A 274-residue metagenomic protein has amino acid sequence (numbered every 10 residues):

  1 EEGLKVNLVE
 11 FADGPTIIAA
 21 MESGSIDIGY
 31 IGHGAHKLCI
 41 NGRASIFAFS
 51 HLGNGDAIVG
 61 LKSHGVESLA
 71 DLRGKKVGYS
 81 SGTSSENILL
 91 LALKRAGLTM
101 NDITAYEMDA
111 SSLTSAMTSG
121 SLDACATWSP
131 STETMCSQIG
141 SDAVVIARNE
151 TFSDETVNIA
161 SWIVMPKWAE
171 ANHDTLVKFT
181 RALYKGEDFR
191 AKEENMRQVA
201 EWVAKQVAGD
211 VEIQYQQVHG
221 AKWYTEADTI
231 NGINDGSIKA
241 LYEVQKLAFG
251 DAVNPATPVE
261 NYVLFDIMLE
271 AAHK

Functional and structural regions predicted by a protein language model:
E1-D109, A116, D123-S129, V145-I146 (+1 more regions): Short, glycine-/small- and polar/acidic-enriched structural segments that line small-molecule recognition paths
K5, K94, T99, G209-D210 (+1 more regions): Short coil/loop linkers at secondary-structure junctions
F11-P15, Y30, Y79-S84, S111 (+4 more regions): Soluble non-cytosolic domains of exported or imported proteins
H33-G34, Y106, S111-K205: Pocket-lining segment of extracytoplasmic ligand-binding domains
K37, L90, E133-C136, Y184 (+2 more regions): Predominant activation on well-ordered alpha-helical scaffold segments within soluble catalytic domains
S119, D123, K222-D235, M268-K274: Short amphipathic alpha-helical segments at helix boundaries and their inter-helical linkers
A169-D251: Secondary-structure end/capping motifs
K239-K274: Conserved C-terminal helix/tail region of periplasmic/extracytoplasmic solute-binding proteins
